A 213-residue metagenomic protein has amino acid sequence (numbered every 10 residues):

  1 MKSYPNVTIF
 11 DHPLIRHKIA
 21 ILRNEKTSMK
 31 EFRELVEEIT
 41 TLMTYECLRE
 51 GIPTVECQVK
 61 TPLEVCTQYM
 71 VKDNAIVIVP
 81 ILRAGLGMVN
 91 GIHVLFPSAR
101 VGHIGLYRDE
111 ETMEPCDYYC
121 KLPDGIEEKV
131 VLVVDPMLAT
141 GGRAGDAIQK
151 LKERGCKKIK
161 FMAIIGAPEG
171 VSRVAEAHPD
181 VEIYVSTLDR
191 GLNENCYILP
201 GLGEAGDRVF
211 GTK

Functional and structural regions predicted by a protein language model:
M1-K213: PRPP-associated nucleotide enzymes
